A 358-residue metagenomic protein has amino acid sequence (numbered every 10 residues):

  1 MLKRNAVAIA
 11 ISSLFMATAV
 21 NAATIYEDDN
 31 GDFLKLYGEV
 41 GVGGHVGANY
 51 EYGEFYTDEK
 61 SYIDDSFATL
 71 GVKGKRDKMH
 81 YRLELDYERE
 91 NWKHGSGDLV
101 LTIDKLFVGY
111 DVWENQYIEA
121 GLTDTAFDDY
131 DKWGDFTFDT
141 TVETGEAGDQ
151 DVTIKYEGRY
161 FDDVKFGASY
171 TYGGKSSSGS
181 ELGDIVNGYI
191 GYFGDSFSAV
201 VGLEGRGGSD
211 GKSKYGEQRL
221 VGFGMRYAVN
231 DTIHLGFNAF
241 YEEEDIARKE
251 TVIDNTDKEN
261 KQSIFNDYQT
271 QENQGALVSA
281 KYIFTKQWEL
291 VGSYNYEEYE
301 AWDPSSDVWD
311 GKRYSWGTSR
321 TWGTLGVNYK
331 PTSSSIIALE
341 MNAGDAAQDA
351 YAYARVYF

Functional and structural regions predicted by a protein language model:
M1-K35: Cleavable N-terminal export/targeting peptides
T24-H45, T57-G173: Outer membrane beta-barrel
D32, T57-A68, L99-D104, G148-V152 (+5 more regions): Residues that define the transmembrane beta-barrel architecture of outer-membrane proteins
V42-Y50, G74-K78, L85-N91, L122-A126 (+8 more regions): Transmembrane beta-strands of outer-membrane beta-barrel pores
Y50-Y52, G95, Y130-G134, S213 (+3 more regions): Outer-membrane beta-barrel and related beta-rich outer-membrane complex signature in Gram-negative bacteria
D77-R82, E114-I118, D162-A168, S196-V201 (+3 more regions): Repeated loop/turn-to-beta-strand initiation elements of outer-membrane beta-barrel proteins
K165, G183-G317: Detector for outer-membrane/organellar transmembrane beta-barrel domains, recognizing the amphipathic beta-strand
Y192, Y282, L325, Y329-I337 (+1 more regions): Outer-membrane beta-barrel "beta-signal"
